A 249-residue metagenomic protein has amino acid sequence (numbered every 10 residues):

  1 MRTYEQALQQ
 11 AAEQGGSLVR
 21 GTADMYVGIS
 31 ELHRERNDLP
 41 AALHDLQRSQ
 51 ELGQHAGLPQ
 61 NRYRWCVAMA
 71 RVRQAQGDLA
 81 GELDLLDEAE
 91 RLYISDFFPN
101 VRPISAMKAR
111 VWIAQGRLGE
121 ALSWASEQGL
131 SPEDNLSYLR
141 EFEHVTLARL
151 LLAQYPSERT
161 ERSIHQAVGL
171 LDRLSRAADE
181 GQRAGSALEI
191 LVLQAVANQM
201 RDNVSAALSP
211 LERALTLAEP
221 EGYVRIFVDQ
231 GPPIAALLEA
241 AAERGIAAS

Functional and structural regions predicted by a protein language model:
M1-S249: Helix-coil-helix junctions within alpha-helical repeat/solenoid scaffolds
